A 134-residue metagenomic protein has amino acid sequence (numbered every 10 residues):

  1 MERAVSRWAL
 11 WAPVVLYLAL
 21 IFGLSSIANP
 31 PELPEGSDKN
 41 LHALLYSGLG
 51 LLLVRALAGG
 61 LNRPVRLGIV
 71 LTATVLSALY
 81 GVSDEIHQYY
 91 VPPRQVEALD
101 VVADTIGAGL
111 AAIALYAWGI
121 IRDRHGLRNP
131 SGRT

Functional and structural regions predicted by a protein language model:
M1-P92, A98-V101, T105-T134: Bulky hydrophobic segments
